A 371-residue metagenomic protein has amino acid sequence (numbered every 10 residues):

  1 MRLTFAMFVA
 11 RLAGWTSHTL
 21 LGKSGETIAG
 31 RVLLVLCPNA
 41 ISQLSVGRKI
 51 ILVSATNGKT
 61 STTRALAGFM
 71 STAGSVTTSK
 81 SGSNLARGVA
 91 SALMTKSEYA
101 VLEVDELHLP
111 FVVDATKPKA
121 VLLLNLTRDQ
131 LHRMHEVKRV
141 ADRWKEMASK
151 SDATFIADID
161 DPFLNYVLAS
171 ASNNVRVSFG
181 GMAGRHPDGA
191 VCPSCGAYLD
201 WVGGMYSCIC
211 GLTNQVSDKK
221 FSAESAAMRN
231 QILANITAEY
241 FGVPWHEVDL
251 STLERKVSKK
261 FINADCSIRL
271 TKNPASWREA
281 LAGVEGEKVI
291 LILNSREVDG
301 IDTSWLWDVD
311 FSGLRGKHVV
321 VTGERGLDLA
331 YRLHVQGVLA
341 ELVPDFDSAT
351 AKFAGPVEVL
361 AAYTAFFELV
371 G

Functional and structural regions predicted by a protein language model:
M1-G30, V46, G189-G196, C210-L212 (+2 more regions): ATP-dependent carboxylate-amine ligase
R2-S178, R185-P187: Phosphate-binding loop of NTP-binding sites
I51-T72, D249, L253-R255, S276-L281 (+1 more regions): Short, compositionally biased "basic patch" segments
L66, M70, V89-L93, L233-F241 (+1 more regions): Buried hydrophobic packing segments
P110, L131-H132, N165-Y166, V202 (+3 more regions): Glycine/Thr-rich phosphate-binding loops of Rossmann-like dinucleotide-binding domains
L124, I156, N230, A234 (+2 more regions): Residue-level signal for inorganic ion chemistry
H132-V137, I236, D302-S304: Short, solvent-exposed loop/turn segments at secondary-structure boundaries
N173-W277: Adenine nucleotide phosphate-binding catalytic loops in nucleotide-utilizing enzymes
